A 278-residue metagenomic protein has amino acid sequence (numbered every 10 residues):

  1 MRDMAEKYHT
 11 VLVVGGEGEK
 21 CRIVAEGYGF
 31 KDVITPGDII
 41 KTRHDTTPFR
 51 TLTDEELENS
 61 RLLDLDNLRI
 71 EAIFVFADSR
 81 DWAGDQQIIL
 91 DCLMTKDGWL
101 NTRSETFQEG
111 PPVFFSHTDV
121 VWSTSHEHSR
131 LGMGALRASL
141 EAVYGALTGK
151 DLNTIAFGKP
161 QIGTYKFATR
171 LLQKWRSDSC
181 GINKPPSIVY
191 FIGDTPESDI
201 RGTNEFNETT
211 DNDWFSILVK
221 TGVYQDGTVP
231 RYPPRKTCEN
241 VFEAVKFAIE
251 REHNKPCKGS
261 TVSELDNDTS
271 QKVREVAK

Functional and structural regions predicted by a protein language model:
M1-K278: Asp-based, Mg2+/Mn2+-dependent phosphohydrolase catalytic module
